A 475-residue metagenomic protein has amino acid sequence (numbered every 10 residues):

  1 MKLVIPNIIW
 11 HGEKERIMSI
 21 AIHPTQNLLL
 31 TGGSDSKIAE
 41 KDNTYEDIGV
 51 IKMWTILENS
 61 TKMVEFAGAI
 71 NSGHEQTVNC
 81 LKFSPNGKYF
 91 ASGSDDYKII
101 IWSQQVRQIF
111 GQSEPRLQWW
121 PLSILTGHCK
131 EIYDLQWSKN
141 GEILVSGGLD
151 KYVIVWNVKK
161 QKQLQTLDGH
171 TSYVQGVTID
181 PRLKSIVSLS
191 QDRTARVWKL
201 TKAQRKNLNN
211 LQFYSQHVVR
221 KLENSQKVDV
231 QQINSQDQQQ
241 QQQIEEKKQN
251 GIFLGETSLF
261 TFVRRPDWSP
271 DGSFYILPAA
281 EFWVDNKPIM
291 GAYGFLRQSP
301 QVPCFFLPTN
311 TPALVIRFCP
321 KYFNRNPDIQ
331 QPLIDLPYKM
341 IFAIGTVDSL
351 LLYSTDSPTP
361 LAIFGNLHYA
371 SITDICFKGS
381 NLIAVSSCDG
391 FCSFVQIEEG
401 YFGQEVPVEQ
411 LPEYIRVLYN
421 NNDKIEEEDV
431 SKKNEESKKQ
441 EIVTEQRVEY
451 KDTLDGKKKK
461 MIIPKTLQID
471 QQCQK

Functional and structural regions predicted by a protein language model:
M1-E13, M63-G68, L117-L122, E246-I252: A short helix->beta-strand "capping" segment at the edge of beta-propeller domains
I9-I17, I70-V78, L125-I132, D168-V174 (+5 more regions): WD40/WD-repeat beta-propeller blade N-cap
I20-Q26, L81-G87, Q136-G141, T178-K184 (+5 more regions): Loop/turn segments within WD40 beta-propeller blades
Q26-L30, D42, G87-A91, I100 (+10 more regions): Structural hallmark of WD40 beta-propellers
G32-S36, T44-I48, S92-D96, C129-E131 (+8 more regions): Conserved strand-to-loop turn within each blade of WD40 beta-propeller repeats
I38-K41, I51-T55, I99-Q104, G147 (+7 more regions): WD40-repeat beta-propellers
T55-T61, S103-E114, K199-L211, E223 (+2 more regions): Short loop/turn segments immediately following beta-strands, especially the blade-tip and inter-blade linker loops
E245, D271, Y275-K475: Eukaryotic scaffolding regions of large macromolecular assemblies
